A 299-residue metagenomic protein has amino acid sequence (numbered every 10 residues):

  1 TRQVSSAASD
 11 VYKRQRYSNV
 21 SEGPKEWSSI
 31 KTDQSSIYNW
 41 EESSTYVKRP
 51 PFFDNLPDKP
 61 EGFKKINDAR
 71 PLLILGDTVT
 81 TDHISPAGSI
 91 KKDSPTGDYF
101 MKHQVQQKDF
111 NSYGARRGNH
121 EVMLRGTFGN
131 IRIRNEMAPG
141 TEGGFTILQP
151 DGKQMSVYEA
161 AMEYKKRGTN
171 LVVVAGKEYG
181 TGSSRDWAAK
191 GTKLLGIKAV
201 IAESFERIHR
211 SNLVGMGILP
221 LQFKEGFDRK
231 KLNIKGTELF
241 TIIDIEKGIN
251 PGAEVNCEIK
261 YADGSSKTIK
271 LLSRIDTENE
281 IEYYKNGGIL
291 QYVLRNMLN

Functional and structural regions predicted by a protein language model:
T1-A8, Y12: Single conserved hydrophobic/aromatic residue that forms the stacking wall/gate of nucleotide- or nucleobase-binding
S6, G88, R207, V214-I218: C-terminal catalytic subdomain
K13-S35: Acidic/aromatic/glycine-rich contiguous surface patches that form carbohydrate-binding/processing clefts and analogous
I30-I201: Non-catalytic terminal/interface segments that mediate subunit docking, oligomerization, and allosteric communication
V79-H83, N130-R132, Y179-W187, R207-S211 (+4 more regions): Flexible loop/turn segments at secondary-structure boundaries
K198-E203, P220-F223: Short hydrophobic alpha-helical runs that function as membrane-insertion/retention elements
R210-Y283: Acidic, glycine-rich flexible loop/linker segments
E282-N296: Short, surface-exposed secondary-structure junctions/capping segments
